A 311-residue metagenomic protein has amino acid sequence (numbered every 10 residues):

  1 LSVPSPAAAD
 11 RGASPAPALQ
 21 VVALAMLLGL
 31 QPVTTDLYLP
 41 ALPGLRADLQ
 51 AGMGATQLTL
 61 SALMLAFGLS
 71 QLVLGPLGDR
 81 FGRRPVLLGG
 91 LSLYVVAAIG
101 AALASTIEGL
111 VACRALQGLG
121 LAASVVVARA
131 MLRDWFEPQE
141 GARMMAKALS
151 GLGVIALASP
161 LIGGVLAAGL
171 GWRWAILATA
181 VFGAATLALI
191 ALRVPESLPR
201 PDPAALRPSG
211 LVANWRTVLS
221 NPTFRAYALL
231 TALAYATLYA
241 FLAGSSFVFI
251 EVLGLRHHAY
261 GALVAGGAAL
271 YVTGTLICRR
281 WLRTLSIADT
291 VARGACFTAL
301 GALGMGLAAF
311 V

Functional and structural regions predicted by a protein language model:
P6-S14, P195-Y227: Juxtamembrane intracellular "pre-TM" segments in multi-pass secondary transporters
A41-L69: Extracellular/periplasmic helix-loop-helix junction of adjacent transmembrane segments in MFS-like secondary
D48-Q50, G82, L103-G109, G120 (+2 more regions): Helix-breaking motifs and short loop linkers at transmembrane-helix boundaries and internal kinks in secondary membrane
L69-I107: Conserved MFS/SLC helix-loop-helix module at the cytosolic interface between two early adjacent transmembrane helices
Q71-G82, G274-A288: Helix-to-loop junctions at the C-terminal end of transmembrane segments in multipass secondary transporters
G109, Q139, A146-L192: Helix-loop-helix hairpin linking two adjacent transmembrane segments in secondary transporters
C113-V154: Cytoplasmic helix-loop-helix junction between adjacent transmembrane helices in 12-TM secondary transporters
